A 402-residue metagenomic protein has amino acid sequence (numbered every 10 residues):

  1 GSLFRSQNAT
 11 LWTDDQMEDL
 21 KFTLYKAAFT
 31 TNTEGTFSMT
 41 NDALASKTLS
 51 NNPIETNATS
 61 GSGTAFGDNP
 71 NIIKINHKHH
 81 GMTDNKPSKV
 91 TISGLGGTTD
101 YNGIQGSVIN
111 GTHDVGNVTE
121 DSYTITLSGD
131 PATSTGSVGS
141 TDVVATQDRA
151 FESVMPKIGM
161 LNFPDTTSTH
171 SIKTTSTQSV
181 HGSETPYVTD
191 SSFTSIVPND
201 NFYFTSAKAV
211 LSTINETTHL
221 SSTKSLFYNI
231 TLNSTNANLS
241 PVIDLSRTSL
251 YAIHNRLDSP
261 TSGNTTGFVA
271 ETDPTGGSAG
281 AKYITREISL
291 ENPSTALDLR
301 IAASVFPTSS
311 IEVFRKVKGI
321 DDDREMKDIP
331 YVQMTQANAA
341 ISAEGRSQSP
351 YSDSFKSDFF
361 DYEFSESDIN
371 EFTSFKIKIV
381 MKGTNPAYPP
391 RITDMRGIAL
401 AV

Functional and structural regions predicted by a protein language model:
G1-R5: Aromatic- and Gly/Pro-enriched, solvent-exposed loop/edge beta-strand patches characteristic of beta-rich domains
A9-T13, G103-I104: Short proline/glycine-enriched turn/loop segments at secondary-structure junctions
L11, D19, T23-S50, T146-V402: Beta-strand-rich ligand- or partner-binding modules with a strong bias toward extracellular/periplasmic carbohydrate
K47-D148: Small/polar beta-strand repeat architecture
